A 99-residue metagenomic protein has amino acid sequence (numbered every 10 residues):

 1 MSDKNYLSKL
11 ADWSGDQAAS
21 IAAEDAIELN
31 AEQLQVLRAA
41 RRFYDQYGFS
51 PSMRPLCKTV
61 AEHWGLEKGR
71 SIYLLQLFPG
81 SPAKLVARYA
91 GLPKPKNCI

Functional and structural regions predicted by a protein language model:
M1-A22: Histone-fold modules and their flanking histone-like tails across chromatin and transcription assemblies
Q17-I21, R38-A39, L56-T59: A general alpha-helix detector
A23-N30: Short alpha-helical segments that sit at the start of domains
E32-Q35, S52, L56, R70-Y73: Residue-level detector of well-ordered alpha-helical segments, enriched for hydrophobic/aromatic packing positions
Q35-D45, V60-A61: Amphipathic alpha-helical segments that form the core helices of the histone-fold
R41-G48, L66, L75: Amphipathic alpha-helical interaction elements
F49-E67: Short secondary-structure subsegments characteristic of cysteine-rich extracellular domains
A61-I99: Helix-rich interaction surfaces within compact, conserved domain-sized segments that mediate assembly or partner
